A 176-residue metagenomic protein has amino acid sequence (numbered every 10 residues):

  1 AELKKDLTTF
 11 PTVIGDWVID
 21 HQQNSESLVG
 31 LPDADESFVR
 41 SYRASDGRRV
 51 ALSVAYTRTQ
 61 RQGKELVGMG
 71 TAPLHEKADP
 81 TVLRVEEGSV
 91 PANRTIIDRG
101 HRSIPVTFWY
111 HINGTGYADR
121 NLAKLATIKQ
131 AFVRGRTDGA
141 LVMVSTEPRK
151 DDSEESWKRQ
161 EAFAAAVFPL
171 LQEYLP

Functional and structural regions predicted by a protein language model:
A1-I14: Alpha-helical transmembrane signal-anchor/signal-peptide segments
V13, F38, R48, D138-A140: Envelope-exposed proteins and targeting segments
V18-H21, S25-Q130: Short, solvent-exposed recognition patches
A131-T137: Short glycine/proline-enriched loop/turn "hinge" motifs that connect secondary-structure elements and lie
G139-P176: Surface-exposed amphipathic alpha-helical segments
